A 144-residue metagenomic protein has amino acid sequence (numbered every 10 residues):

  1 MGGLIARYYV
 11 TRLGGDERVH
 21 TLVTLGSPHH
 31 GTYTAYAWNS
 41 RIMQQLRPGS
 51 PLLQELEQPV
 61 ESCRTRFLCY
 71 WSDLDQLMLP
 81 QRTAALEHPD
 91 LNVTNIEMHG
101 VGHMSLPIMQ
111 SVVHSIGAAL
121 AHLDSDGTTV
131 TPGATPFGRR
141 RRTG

Functional and structural regions predicted by a protein language model:
M1-R64, Y70, L77, Q81 (+1 more regions): Serine-dependent carboxylesterase/thioesterase catalytic core of lipase-like alpha/beta-hydrolase/SGNH enzymes
S62-G144: C-terminal catalytic-base region of ester-bond hydrolases, centering on the histidine of the charge-relay
